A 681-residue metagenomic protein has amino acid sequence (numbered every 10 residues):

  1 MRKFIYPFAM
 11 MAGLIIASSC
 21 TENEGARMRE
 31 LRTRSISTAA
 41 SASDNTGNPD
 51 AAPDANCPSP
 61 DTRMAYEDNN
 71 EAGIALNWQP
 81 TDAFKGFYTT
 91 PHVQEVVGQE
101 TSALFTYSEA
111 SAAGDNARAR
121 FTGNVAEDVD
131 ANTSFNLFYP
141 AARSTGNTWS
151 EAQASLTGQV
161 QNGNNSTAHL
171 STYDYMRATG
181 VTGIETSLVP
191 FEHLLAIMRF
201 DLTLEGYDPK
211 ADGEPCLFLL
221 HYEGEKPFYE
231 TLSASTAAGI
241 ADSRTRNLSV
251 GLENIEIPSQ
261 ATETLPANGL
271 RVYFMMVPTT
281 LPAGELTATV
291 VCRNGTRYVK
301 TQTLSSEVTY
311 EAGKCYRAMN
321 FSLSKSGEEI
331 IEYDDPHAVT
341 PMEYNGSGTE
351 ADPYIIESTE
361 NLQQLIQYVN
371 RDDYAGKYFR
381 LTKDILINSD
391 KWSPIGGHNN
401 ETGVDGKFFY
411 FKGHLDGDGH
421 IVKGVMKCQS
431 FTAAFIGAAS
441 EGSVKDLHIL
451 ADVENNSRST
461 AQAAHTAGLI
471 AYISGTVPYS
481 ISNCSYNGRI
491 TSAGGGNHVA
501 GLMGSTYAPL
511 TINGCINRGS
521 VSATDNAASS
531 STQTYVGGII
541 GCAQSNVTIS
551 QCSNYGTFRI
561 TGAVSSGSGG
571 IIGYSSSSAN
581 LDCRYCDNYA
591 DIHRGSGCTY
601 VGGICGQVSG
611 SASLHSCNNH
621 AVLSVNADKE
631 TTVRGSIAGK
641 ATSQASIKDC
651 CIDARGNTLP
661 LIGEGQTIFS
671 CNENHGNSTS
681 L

Functional and structural regions predicted by a protein language model:
K3, G183, Y344-G348: A near-ubiquitous, low-amplitude feature marking generic local secondary-structure context
F4-M10, S18-D335: Sec-type signal peptide cleavage vicinity
I330-L681: Surface-exposed repetitive/solenoidal architectures
